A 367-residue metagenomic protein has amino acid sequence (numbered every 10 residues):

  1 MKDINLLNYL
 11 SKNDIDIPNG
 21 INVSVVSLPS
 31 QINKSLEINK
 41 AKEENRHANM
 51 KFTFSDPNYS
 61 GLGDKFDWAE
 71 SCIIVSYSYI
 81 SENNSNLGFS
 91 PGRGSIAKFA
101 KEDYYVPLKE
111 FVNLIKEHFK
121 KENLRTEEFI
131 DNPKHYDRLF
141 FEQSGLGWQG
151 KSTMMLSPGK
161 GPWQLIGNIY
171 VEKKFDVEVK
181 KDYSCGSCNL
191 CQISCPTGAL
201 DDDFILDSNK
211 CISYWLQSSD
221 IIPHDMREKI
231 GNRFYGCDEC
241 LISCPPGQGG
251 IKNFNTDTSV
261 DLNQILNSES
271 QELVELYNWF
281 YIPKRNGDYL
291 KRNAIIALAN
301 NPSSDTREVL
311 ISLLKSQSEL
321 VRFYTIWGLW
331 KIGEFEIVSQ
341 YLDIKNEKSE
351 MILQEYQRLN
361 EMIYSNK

Functional and structural regions predicted by a protein language model:
M1-S184, N346-E355: Auxiliary alpha/beta "docking" domains used to position bulky ligands
V177-G186, E228-Y235: Immediate flanking context of iron-sulfur cluster ligation sites
L190-S213, I230-D257: Iron-sulfur cluster-binding cysteine motifs and their immediate structural context in ferredoxin-like electron-transfer
Q217, P283-R285, S312-L320, D343-Q354: Short coil turns that connect the paired helices of HEAT/ARM alpha-solenoid repeats
T258-E308: Alpha-helical adaptor scaffolds
S259-L262, E272-L276, S303-K315, E334-K345 (+1 more regions): Amphipathic alpha-helical scaffolding segments comprising HEAT/armadillo-like alpha-solenoid repeats
K291-N301, R322-I332, Q354-N366: Structural detector for internal amphipathic alpha-helices that build alpha-solenoid repeat scaffolds
